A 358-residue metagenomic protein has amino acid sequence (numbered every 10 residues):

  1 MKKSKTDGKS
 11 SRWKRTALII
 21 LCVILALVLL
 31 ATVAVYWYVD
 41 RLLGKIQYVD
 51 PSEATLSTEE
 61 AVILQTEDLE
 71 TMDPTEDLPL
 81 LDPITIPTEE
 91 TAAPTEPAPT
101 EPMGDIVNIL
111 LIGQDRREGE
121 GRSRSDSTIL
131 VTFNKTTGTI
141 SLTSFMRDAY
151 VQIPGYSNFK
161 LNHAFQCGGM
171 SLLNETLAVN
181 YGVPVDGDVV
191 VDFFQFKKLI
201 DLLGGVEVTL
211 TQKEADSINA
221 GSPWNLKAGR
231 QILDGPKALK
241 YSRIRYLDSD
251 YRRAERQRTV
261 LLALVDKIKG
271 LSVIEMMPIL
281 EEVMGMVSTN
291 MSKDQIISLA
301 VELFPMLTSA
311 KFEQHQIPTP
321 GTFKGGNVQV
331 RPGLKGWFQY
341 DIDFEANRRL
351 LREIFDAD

Functional and structural regions predicted by a protein language model:
K2-W13, A31-D358: Non-catalytic, solvent-exposed segments at the cell envelope interface
K9-L25: N-terminal Sec-pathway targeting helices
V23-V33: Single-pass alpha-helical transmembrane signal-anchor segments
